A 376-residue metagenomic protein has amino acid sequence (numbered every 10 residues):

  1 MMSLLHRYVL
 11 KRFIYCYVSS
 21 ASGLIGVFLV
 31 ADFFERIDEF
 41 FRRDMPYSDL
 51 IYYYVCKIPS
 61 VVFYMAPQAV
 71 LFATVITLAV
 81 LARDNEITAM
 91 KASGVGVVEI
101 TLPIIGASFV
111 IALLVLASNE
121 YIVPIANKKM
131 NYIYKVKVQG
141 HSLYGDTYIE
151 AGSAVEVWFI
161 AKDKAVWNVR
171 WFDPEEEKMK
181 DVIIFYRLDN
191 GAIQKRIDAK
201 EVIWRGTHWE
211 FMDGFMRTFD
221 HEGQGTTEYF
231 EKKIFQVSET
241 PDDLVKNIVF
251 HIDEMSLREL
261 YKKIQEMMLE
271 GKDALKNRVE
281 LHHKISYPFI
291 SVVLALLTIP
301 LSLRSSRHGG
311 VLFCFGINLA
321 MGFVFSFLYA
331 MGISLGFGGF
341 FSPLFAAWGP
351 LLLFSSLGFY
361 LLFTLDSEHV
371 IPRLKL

Functional and structural regions predicted by a protein language model:
Y8, R12-C16, E99-A112, E120 (+1 more regions): Start (N-cap) of specific transmembrane helices in multi-pass transporter permeases
G23, I58-L78: Long, hydrophobic alpha-helical segments
F41, L269-L365: Transmembrane alpha-helical segments that form the functional core of multipass membrane systems
S48, Y52, S108-D220, G225: Non-transmembrane, extracytosolic/lumenal segments of membrane-associated proteins
T74-S93: Transmembrane helix boundary and interhelical loop/hinge segments in multi-pass membrane proteins
K91-G96, G339: Short helix-to-coil transition segments within interhelical loops that connect adjacent transmembrane helices
D242-G271: Extended, hydrophilic extramembrane loops/domains of integral membrane proteins
D243-N247, H251, S355-L376: A juxtamembrane structural motif centered on a specific transmembrane helix
